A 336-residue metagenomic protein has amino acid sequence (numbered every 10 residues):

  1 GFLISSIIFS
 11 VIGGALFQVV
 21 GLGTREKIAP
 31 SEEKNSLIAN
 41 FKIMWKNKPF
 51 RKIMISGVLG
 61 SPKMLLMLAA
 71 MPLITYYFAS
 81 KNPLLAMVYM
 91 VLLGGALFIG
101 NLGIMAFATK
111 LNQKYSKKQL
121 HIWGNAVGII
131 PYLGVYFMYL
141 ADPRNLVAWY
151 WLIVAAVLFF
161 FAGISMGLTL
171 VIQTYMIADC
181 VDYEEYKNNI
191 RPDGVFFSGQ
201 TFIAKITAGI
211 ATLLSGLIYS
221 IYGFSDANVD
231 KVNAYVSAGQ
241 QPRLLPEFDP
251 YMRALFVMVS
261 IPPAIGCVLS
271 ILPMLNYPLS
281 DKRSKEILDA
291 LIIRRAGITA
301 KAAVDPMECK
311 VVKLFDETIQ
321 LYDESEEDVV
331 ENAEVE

Functional and structural regions predicted by a protein language model:
G1-V335: Membrane-embedded alpha-helical bundles of multi-pass transporters/translocases, especially carrier/permease families
